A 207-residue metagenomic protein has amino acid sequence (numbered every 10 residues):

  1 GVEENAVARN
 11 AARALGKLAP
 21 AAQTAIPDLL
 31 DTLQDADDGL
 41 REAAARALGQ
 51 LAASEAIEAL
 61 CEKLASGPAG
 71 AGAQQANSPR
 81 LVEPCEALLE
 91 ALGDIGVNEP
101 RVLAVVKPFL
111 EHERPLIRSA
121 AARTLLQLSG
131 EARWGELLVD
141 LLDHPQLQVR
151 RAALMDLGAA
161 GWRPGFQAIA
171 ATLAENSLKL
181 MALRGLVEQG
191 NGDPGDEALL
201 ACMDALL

Functional and structural regions predicted by a protein language model:
G1, P20-Q34, A53-Q75, N98-L110 (+3 more regions): Amphipathic alpha-helical scaffolding segments comprising HEAT/armadillo-like alpha-solenoid repeats
E3-E4, A36-D37, G67-A69, L81 (+3 more regions): Short inter-helical turns and helix N-cap capping residues of alpha-solenoid HEAT/ARM repeat scaffolds
E3-R13, A76-L92: Glycine-rich, flexible loop segments associated with nucleotide phosphate handling
A8, R41, L81, C85 (+3 more regions): Residue-level detector of extended alpha-helical repeat arrays and alpha-solenoid scaffolds
A11, A44, L88, A121 (+2 more regions): Conserved hydrophobic register position within alpha-solenoid helical repeats
G16, G49, L89, G93 (+3 more regions): Structural signature of alpha-helical solenoid repeat scaffolds
G67, A76-E83, A87, G185-N191 (+1 more regions): Extended, low-complexity, acidic/polar intrinsically disordered regions that flank or interrupt HEAT/TOG/ARM solenoid
P115, L126, L147, L154-G158 (+2 more regions): Long, ordered, amphipathic alpha-helical scaffolds
